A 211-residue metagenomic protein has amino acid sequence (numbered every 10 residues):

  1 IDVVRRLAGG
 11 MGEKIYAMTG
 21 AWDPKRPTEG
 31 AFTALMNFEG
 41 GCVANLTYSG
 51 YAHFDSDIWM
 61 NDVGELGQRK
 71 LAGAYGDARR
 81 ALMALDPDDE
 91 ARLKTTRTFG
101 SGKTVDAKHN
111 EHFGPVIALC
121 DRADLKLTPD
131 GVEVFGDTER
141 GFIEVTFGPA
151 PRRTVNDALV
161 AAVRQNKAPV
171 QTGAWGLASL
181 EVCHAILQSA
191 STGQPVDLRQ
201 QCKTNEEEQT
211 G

Functional and structural regions predicted by a protein language model:
I1-V43, T47-E111, A174: Rossmann-like dinucleotide-binding domain that binds NAD(P)(H)
A8, G12, K126-E133: Proline-centered turn/helix-capping motifs that create local helix->coil transitions or kinks
A21-D23, G50-H53, A123-L125, V132-E133 (+1 more regions): Short, solvent-exposed loop/turn segments at secondary-structure junctions
T33-L35, I117, E133: Residue-level detector of beta-strand face positions
D88-G102, D106-H109, G114-R122, K126-P129 (+3 more regions): C-terminal helix-rich "cap/oligomerization" subdomain common to oxidoreductases
